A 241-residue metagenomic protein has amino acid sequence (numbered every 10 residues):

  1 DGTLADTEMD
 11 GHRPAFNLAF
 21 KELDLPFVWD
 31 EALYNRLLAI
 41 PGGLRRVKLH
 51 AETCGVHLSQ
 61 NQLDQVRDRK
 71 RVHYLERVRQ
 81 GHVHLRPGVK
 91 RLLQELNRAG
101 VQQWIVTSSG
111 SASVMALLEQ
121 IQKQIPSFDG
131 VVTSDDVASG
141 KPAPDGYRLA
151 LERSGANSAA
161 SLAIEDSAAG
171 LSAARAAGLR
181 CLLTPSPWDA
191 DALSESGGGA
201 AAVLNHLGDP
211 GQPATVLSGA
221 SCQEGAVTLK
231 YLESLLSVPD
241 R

Functional and structural regions predicted by a protein language model:
D1-A32: Active-site neighborhood of HAD-like aspartate-dependent phosphohydrolases
T3, T107-S109: Conserved phosphate-coupling serine/threonine residues in phosphotransfer and NTP-handling enzymes
D10-P14, L44, S111, M115: Short, surface-exposed alpha-helical segments at coil->helix boundaries
G11, A15, Q65-H73: A non-catalytic, amphipathic alpha-helix used as a structural packing/dimerization or gating element in enzyme scaffolds
A19-K21, G42-L58: Helix-loop "lid/cap" segments that line or gate small-molecule binding pockets
D24-N35, G55-V66, Q124-F128: Short, surface-exposed acidic
L75-I105: Short, acidic loop-to-helix structural element flanking the phosphoryl-transfer center in phosphate-processing enzymes
Q94, G110-R241: Asp-based, Mg2+/Mn2+-dependent phosphohydrolase catalytic module
